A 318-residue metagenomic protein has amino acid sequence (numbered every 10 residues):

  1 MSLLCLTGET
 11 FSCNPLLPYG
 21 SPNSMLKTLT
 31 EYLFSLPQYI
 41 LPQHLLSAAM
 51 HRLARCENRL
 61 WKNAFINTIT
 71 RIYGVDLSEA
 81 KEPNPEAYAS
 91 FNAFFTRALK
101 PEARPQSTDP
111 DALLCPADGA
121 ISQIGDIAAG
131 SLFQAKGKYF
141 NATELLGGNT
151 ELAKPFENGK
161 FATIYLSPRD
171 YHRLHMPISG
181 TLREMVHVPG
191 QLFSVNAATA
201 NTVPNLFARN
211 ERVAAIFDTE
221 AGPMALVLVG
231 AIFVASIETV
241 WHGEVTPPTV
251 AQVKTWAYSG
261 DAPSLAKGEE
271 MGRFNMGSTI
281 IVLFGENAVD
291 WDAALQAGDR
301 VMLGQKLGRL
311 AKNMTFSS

Functional and structural regions predicted by a protein language model:
L3, F11-S318: Contiguous, well-folded functional domains in the mature portion of proteins
